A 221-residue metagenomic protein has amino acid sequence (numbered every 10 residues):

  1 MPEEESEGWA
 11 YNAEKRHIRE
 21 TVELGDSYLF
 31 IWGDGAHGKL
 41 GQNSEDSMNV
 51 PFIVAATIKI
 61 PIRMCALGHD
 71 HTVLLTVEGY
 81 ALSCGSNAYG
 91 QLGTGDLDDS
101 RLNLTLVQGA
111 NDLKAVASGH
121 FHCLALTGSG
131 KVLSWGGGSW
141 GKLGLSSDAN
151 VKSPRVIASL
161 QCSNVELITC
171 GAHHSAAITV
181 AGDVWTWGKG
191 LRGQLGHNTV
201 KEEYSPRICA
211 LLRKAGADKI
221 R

Functional and structural regions predicted by a protein language model:
M1-R221: Eukaryote-biased RCC1-like beta-propeller repeat architecture
